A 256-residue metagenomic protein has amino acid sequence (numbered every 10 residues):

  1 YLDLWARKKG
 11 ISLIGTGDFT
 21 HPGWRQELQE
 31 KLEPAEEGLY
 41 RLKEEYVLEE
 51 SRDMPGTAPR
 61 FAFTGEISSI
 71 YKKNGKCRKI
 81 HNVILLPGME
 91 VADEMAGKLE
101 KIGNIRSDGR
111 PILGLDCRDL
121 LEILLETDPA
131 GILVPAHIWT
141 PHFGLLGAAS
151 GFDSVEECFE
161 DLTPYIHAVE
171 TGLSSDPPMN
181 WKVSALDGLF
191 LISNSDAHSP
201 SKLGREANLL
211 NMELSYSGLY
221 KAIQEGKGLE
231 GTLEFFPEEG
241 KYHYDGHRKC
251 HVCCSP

Functional and structural regions predicted by a protein language model:
Y1-A6, E156-C158, N180: Short, acidic/polar
L4, P22, Q29-E33, R52-M54 (+8 more regions): C-terminal functional module detector
W5-R25, I132-V134: Divalent metal-dependent hydrolysis catalytic cores, especially in the metallo-beta-lactamase
K8, E30-P34, E160-D161, W181-F190: Short, surface-exposed basic-aromatic patches at helix termini and helix-loop junctions that form
I14-F19, A62-G65, V134-A136, A168-S174 (+1 more regions): Active-site neighborhood of phospho(di)ester-bond hydrolases with catalytic His/Asp-centered motifs
T16-R25, I70, V91, T140-F143 (+2 more regions): Active-site environment of divalent metal-dependent phosphoester hydrolases
Q26-H167: Extended substrate/RNA-proximal surfaces in nucleic-acid metabolism proteins
P164-H167, L186-L191, L209: Glycine-enriched alpha-helix->loop->beta-strand junction motifs that scaffold or abut catalytic
